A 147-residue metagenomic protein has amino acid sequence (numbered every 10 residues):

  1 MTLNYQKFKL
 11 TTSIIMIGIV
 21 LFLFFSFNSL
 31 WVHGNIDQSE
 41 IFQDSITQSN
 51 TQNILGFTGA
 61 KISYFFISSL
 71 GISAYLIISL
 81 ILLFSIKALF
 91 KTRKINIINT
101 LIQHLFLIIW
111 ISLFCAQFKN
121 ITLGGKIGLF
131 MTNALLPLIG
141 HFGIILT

Functional and structural regions predicted by a protein language model:
M1-T147: Alpha-helical transmembrane segments used as membrane anchors
